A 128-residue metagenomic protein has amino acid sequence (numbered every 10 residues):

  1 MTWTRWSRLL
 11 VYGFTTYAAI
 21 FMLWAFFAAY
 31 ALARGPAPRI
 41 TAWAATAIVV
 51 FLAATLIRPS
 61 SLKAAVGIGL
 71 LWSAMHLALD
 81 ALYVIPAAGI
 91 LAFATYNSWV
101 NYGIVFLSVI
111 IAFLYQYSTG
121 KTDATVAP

Functional and structural regions predicted by a protein language model:
M1-P128: Juxtamembrane/disordered regions of integral membrane proteins
